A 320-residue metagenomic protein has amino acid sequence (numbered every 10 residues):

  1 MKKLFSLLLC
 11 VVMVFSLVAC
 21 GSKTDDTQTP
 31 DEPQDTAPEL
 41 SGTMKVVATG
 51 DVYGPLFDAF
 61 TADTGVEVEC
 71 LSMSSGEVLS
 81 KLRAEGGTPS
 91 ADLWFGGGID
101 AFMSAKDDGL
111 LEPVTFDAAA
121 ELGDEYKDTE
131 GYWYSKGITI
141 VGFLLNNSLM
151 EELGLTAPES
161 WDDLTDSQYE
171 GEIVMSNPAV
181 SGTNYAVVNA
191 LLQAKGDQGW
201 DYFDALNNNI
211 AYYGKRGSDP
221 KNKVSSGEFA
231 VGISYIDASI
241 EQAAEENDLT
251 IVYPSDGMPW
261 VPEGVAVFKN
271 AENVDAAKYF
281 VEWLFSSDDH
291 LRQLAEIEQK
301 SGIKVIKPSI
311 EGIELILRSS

Functional and structural regions predicted by a protein language model:
M1-M44: Short, low-complexity disordered leader/linker segments with a strong preference for bacterial N-terminal type II
V47-E69, R83, F143, Q242-A243: Short, polar/charged alpha-helical segment
V47-G54, M73-E77, P89-E228: Extracytoplasmic ligand-binding site segments that recognize negatively charged/polar headgroups
L56, Y202, E263, E272-L284 (+1 more regions): Short amphipathic alpha-helical coupling segments at ligand-binding clamshell hinges and other catalytic/signaling
D100-S104, S225, A230-D248: A ligand-binding cleft/hinge motif common to bilobed small-molecule-binding domains
L144-L149, N189-L192, V261-N273, Q293-E296: A bilobed periplasmic-binding-protein/Venus flytrap-type ligand-binding module shared by bacterial periplasmic
Q168-S176, L284-G312: Periplasmic-binding protein-like
Y202-N207, Y213-G214, E246-K269, G312-L317: Periplasmic-binding protein-like
